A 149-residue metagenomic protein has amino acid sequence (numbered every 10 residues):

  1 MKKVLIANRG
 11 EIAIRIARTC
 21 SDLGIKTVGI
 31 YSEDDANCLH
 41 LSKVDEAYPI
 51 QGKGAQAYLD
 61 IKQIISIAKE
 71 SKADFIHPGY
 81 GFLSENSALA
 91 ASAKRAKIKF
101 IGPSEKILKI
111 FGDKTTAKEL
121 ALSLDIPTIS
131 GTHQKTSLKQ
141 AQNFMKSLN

Functional and structural regions predicted by a protein language model:
M1-N149: N-terminal beta-alpha lobe that positions the nucleotide/phosphoryl donor in ATP/NTP-coupled carboxylate activation
